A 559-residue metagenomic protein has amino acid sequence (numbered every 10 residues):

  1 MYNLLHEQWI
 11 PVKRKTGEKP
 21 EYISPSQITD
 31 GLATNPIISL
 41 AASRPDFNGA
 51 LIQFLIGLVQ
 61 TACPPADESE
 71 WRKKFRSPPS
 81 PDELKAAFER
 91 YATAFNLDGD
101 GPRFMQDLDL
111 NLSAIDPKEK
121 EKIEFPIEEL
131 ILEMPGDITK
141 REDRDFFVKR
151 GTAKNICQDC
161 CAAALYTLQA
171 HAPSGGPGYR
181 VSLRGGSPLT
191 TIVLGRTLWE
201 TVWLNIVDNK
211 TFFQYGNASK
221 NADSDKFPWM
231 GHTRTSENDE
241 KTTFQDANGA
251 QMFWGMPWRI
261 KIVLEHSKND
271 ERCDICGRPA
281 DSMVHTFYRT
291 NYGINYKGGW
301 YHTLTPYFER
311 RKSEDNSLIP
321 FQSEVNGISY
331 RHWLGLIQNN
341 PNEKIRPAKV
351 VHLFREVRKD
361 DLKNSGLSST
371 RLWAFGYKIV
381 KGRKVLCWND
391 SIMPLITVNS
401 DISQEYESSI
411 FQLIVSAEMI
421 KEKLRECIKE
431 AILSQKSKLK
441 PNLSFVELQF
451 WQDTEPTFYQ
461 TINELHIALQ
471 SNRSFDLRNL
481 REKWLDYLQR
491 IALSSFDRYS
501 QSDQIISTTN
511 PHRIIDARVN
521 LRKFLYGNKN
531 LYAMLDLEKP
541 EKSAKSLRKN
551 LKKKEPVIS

Functional and structural regions predicted by a protein language model:
M1-R141, A164-S559: Extended alpha-helical scaffolding segments
K149-T152, S267-K268: Flanking scaffold residues of small Cys/His-coordinated metal-binding clusters
K154-N155, E200: Non-catalytic, well-ordered alpha-helical scaffold segments
C157-C160, C276: Short Cys/His-rich metal-coordination motifs, predominantly Zn2+-binding knuckles/fingers
